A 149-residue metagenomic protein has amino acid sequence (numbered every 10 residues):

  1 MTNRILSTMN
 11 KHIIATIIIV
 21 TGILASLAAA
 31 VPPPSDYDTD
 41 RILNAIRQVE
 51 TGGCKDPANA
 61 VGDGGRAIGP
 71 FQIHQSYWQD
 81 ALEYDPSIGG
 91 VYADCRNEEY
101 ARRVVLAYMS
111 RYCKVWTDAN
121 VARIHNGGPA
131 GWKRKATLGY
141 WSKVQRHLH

Functional and structural regions predicted by a protein language model:
R4-T16: Bacterial N-terminal signal peptides that target proteins for export
T8, S26-A29: Generic detector of low-complexity/intrinsically disordered segments and short hydrophobic N-terminal stretches
T16-A25: Bacterial N-terminal signal peptides
A30-H149: Catalytic glycan-binding domains that act on GlcNAc-containing polysaccharides
